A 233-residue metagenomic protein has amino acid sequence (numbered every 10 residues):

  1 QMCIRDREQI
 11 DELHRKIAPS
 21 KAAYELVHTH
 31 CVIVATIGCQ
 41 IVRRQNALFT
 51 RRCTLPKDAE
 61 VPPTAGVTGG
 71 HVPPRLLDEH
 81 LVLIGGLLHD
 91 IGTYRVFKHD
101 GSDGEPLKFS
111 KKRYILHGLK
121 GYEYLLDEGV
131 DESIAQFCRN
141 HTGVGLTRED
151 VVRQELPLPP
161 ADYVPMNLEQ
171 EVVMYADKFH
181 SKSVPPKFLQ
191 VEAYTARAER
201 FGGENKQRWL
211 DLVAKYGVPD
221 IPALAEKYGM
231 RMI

Functional and structural regions predicted by a protein language model:
M2-I4: Short, small-residue-biased leader/transition segments that mark boundaries at the very start of proteins
E8-I33, N46-R52, V96-F109: Active-site flanking loop/helix segments enriched in acidic
Y24-I84, D127, V152, P157: Alpha-helical phosphate/pyrophosphate-handling elements in metalloenzyme active cores
R75-A193: Divalent metal-dependent catalytic cores for phosphoryl transfer on phosphate-bearing substrates
K187-R208: C-terminal/domain-terminus segments
F201-I233: Charged phosphate-binding loop/patch that engages nucleotide di/tri-phosphates or the phosphate backbone of nucleic
